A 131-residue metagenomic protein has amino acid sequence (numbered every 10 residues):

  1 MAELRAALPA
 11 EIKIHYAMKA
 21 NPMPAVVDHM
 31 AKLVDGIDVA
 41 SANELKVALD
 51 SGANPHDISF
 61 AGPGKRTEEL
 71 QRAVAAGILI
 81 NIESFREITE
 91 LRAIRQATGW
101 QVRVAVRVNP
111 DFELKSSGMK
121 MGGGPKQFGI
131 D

Functional and structural regions predicted by a protein language model:
M1-L8: A short, N-terminal amphipathic alpha-helix
P9-D131: Active-site-proximal beta-alpha core segment in soluble small-molecule metabolic enzymes
